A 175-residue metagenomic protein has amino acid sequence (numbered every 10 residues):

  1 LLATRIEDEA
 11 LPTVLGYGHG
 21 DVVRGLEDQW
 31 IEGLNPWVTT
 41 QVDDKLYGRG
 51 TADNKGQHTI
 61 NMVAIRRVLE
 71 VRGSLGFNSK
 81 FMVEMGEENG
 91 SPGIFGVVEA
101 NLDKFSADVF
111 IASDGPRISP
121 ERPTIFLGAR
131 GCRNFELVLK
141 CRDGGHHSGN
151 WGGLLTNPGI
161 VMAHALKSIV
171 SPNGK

Functional and structural regions predicted by a protein language model:
L1-R49, V68-F77: Acidic/His- and Gly-rich active-site-bordering loop/insert found across diverse amide/peptide-bond hydrolases
E9, V22, E87-N89, R117 (+1 more regions): Residues that cap or initiate secondary-structure elements
G18-G20, D43, M85, S113-P116 (+1 more regions): Fold-independent oxyanion-binding glycine-rich loops and adjacent beta-strand/coil segments at enzyme active sites
E27-D28, N35, T39-V42, T51-A52 (+4 more regions): Short capping/connector residues at structural and topological boundaries
Y47-N54, W151: Alpha-helix N-cap/helix-initiation motif
A52-G128: Acidic/histidine-rich catalytic neighborhood of metal-dependent amide-processing enzymes
F95, L102-K175: Midchain, well-structured core segments that form catalytic/ion-binding scaffolds
